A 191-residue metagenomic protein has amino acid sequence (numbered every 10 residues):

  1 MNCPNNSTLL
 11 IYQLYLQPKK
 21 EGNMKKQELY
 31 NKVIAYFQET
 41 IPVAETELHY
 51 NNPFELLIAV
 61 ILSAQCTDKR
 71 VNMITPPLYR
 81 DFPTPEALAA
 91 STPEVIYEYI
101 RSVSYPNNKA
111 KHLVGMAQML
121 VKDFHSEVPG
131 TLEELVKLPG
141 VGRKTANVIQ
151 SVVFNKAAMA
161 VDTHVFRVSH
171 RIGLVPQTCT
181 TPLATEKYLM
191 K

Functional and structural regions predicted by a protein language model:
T8-N23: Short, Lys/Arg-enriched N-terminal segments with co-localized hydrophobic residues within the first ~10-30 amino acids
K25-K191: Catalytic cores of DNA base-excision repair glycosylases
